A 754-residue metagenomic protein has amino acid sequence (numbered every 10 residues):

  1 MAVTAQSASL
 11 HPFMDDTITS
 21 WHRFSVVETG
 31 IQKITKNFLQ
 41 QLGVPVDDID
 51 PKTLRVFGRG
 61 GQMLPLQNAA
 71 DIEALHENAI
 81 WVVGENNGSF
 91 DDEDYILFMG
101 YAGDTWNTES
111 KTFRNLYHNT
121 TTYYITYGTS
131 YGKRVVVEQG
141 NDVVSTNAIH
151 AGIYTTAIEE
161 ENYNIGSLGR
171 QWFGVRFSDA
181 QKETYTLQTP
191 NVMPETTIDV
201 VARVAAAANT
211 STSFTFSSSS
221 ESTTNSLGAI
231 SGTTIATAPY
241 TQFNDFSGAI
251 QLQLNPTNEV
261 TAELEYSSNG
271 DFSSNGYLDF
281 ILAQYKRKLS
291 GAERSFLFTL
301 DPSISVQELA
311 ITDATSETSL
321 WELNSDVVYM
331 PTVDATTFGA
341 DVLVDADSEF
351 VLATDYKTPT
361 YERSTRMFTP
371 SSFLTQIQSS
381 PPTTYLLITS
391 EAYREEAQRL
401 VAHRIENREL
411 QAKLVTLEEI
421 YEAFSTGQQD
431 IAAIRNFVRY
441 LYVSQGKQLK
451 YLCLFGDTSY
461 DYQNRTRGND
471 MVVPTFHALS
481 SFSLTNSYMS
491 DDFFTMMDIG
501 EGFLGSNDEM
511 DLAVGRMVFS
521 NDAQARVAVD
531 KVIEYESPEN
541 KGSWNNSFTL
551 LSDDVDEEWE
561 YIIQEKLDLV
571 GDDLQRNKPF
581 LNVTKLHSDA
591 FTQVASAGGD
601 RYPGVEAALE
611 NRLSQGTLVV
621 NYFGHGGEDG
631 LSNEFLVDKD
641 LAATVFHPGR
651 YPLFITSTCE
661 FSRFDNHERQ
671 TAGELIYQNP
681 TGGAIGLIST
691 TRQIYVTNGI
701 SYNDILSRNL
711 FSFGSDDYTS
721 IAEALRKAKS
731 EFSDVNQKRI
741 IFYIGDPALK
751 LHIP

Functional and structural regions predicted by a protein language model:
M1-T4: C-terminal segment of classical bacterial N-terminal signal peptides
Q6-P754: Cysteine-dependent hydrolase recognition
